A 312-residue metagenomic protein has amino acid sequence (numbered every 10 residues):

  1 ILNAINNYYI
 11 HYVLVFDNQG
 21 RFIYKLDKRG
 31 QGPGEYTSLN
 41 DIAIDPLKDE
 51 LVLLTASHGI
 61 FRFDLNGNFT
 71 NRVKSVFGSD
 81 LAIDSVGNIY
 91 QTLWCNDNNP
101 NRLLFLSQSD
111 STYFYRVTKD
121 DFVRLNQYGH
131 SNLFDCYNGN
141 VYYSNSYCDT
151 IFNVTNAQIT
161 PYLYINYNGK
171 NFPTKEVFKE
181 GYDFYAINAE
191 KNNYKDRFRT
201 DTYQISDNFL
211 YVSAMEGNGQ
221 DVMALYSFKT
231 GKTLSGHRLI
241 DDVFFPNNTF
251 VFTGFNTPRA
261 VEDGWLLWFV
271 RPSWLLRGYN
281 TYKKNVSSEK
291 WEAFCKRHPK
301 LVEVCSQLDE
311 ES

Functional and structural regions predicted by a protein language model:
I1-Y9, D49-T55, G87-D97, L133-N153 (+4 more regions): Short beta-strand elements that form the blades of beta-propeller/WD-repeat-like and other beta-sheet-rich scaffold
Y9-L14, G59-F61, D97-L104, C148-F152 (+3 more regions): Structural motif
D17-R21, D64-N68, L106-D110, V154-Q158 (+1 more regions): Short loop/turn segments that connect beta-strands within beta-propeller blades
R21-K48, L53-T55: Blade-loop segments of beta-propeller domains
D27-E35, K74-D80, K119-R124, I165-N171 (+1 more regions): Short coil/turn segments at the loop-to-beta-strand junctions that recur within blades of beta-propeller repeat folds
T37-A43, V76-D84, L125-L133, R197-T202 (+1 more regions): Repeated scaffold domains used in trafficking and secretory/extracellular systems, primarily beta-propellers
T37-N40, L54-N101, Y113-Q127: Asp-box/WD-like beta-propeller blade repeats and closely related beta-sheet repeat scaffolds
Y162-Y194, K229-D263, L276, C295: Conserved blade-ending motifs and adjacent loop-strand segments that build the rim/top face of beta-propeller domains
